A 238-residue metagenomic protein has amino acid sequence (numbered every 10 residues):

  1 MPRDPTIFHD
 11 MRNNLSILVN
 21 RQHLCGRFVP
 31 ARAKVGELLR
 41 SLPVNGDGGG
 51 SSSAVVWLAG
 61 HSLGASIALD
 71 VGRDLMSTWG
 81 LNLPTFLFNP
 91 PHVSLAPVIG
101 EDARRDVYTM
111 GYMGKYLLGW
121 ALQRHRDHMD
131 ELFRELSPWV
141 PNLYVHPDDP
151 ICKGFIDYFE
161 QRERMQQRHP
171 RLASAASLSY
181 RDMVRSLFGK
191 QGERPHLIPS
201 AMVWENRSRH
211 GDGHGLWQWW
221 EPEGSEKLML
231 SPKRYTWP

Functional and structural regions predicted by a protein language model:
M1-W57, R73-P238: Alpha/beta hydrolase fold serine-hydrolase catalytic domain that processes acyl esters and thioesters
G60-G64, A68: Gly/Ala-rich beta-loop-alpha elbow adjacent to hydrolase catalytic centers
